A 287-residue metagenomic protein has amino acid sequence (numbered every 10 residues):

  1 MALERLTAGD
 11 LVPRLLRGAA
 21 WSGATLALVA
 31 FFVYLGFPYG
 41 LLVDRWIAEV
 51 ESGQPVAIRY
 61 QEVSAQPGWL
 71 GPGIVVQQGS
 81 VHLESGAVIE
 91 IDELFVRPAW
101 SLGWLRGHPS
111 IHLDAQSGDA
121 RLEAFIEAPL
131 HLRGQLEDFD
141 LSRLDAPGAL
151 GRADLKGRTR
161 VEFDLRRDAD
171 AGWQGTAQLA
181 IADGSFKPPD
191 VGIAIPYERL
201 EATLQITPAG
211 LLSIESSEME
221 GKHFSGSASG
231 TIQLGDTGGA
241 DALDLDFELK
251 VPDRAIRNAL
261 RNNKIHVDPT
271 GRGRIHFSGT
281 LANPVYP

Functional and structural regions predicted by a protein language model:
A2-Q54: N-terminal type II signal-anchor transmembrane helix that functions as the membrane-insertion/stop-transfer segment
F32-P109, A120: Terminal hydrophobic membrane-targeting helix
V56-R59, S85-V96, D114-E123, A146-L165 (+3 more regions): Amphipathic hydrophobic-ligand
V63, Q77-V81, E93, L136-R143 (+2 more regions): Generic short beta-strand segments
Q78, R106-Q116, L211-M219: Transmembrane beta-strand segments that form the barrel wall of outer-membrane beta-barrel proteins
E84-S101, T176-S213, A255-V285: Beta-propeller and related beta-repeat scaffolds in trafficking/envelope systems
H108-S110, E127-H131, K156, G172-Q174 (+1 more regions): Short "repeat-start/strand-capping" segments in structured domains, especially the N-termini of parallel beta-helix
Y197-R199, T203-A255: Intrinsically disordered, low-complexity segments enriched in Gly and acidic/Ser/Thr residues that form flexible
